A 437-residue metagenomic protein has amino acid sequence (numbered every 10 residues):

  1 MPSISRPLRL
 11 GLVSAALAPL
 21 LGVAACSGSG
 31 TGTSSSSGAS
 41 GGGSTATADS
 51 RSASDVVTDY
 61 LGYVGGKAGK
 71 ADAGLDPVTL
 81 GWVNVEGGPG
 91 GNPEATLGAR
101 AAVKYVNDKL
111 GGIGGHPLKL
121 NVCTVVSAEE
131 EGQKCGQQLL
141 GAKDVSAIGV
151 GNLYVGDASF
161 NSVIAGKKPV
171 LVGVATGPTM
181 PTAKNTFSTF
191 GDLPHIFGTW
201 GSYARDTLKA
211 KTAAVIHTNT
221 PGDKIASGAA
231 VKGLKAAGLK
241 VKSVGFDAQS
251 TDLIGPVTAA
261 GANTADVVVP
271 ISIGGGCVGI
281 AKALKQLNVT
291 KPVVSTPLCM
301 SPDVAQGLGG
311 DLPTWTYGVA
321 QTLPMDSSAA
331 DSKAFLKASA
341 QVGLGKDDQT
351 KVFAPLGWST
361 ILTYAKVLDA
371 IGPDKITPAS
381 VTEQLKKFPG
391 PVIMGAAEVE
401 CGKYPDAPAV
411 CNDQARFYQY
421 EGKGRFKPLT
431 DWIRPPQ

Functional and structural regions predicted by a protein language model:
M1-A24: Sec-dependent bacterial lipoprotein signal peptides
C26-S37: Bacterial lipoprotein signal-peptidase II cleavage site
S34, G91-L97, K109-M180, T189 (+1 more regions): Beta-alpha junction/loop-to-helix N-cap segments that form part of ligand/metal-binding clefts
T47-P77, G81-R100, V125-E130, I216-K224 (+1 more regions): Extracytoplasmic "Venus flytrap"
V56, D144-G245, P292-D311, W315-Y317: Extracytoplasmic ligand/sensor domains, especially the bilobed periplasmic-binding protein
G132, S188-T212, K224, T251-I254 (+3 more regions): Hydrophobic alpha-helical segments within soluble ligand-binding/sensing domains
L284-W358, L429-P436: Extracellular/periplasmic periplasmic-binding protein-like sensory domains
L344-A354, A365-R425: Segments of small-molecule ligand-sensing domains
